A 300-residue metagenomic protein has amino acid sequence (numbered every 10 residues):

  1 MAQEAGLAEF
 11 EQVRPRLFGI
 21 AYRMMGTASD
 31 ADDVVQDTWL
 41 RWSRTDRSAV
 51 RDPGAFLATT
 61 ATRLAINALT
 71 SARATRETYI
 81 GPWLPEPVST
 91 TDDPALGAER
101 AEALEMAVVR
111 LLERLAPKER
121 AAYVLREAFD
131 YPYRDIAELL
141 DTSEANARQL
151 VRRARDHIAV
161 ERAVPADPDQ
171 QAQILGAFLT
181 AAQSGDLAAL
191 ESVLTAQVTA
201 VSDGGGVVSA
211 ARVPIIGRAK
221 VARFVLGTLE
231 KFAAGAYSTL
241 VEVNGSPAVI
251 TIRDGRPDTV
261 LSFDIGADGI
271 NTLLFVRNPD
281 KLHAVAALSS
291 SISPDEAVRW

Functional and structural regions predicted by a protein language model:
M1-D33, D37-T180, D186-A189, V193: Active-site-adjacent scaffolding segments
A55, S143, P168, Q197 (+2 more regions): Juxtamembrane/interface motifs at transmembrane-helix termini
A68, V201, V285: Residues that scaffold the ATP/ADP-binding catalytic core of kinase and kinase-like folds
A128, Q183, I215, V243: Short glycine/serine/threonine-biased micro-segments
L190, V198, D268: Hydrophobic pocket/interface hotspot
A196-A236: A solvent-exposed, acidic/Ser-Thr-rich amphipathic alpha-helical stretch
A219-W300: Low-complexity, glycine/alanine/valine/leucine- and proline-rich hydrophobic stretches
